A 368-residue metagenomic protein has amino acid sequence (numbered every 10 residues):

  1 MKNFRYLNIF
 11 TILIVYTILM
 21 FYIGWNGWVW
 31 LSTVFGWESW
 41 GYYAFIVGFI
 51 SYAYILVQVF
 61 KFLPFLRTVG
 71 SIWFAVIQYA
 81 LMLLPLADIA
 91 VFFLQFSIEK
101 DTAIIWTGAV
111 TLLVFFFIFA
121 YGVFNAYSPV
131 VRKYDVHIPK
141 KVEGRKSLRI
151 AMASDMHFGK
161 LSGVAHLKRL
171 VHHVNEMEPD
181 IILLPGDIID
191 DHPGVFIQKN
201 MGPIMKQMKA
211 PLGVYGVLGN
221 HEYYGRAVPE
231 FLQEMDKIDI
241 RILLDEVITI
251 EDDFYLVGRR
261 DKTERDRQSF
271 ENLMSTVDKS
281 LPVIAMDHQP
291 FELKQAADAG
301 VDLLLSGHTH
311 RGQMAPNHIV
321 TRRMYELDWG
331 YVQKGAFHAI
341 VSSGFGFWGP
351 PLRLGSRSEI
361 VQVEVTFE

Functional and structural regions predicted by a protein language model:
M1-Y127: Non-catalytic terminal accessory segments
L66-G70, F92-V110, A120-S154, G159-M177: N-terminal signal-anchor transmembrane helix
K140-E368: Soluble catalytic domains of enzymes that build or remodel membrane lipids, polysaccharides, and related
